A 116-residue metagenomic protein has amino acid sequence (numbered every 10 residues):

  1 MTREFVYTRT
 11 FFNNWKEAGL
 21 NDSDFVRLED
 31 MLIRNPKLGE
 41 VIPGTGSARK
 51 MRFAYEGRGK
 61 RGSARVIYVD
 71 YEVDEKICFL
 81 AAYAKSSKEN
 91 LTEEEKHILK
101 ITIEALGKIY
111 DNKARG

Functional and structural regions predicted by a protein language model:
M1-S23, G116: Arg/Lys-rich, positively charged N-terminal/basic patches that mediate binding to nucleic acids
Y7, L28, T45-R49: A generic structural signal for short beta-strands and their flanking turns/coil linkers
T10, L20-E40: Compact soluble domain cores
N14, M31, T102: Residues that form generic nucleotide/phosphate-binding pockets
D22-F25, R61, K96, K100: Amphipathic alpha-helical transducer elements in NTP-driven molecular machines
G39-A82, S87: Basic/aromatic recognition patch in beta-strand/loop cores that engages polyanionic ligands
D70-G116: Enriched for short, Lys/Arg-rich terminal
